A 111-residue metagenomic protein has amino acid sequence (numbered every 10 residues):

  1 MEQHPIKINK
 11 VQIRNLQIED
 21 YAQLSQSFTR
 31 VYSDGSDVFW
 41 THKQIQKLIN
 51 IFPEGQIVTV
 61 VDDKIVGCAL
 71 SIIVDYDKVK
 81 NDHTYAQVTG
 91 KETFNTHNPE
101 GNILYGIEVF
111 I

Functional and structural regions predicted by a protein language model:
M1-V79: Short amphipathic alpha-helix that is part of the acyltransferase structural core
A69-F110: Conserved acyl-donor/pantetheine-binding loop and adjacent beta-alpha core of acyl/acetyltransferases and related
